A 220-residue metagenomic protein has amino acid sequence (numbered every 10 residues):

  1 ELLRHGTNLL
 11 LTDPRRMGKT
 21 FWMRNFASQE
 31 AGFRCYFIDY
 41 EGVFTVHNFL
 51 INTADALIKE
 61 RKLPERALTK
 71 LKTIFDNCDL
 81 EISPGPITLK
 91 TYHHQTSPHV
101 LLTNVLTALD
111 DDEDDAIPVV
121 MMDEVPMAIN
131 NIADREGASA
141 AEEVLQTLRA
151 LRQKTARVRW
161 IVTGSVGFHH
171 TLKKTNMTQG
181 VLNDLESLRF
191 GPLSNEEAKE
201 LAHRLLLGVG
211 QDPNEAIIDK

Functional and structural regions predicted by a protein language model:
E1-L3: Pre-Walker A adenine-sensing motif
H5-R135, V158: P-loop NTPase nucleotide-binding core
W22-F26, N48-A56, E143, T147 (+2 more regions): Alpha-helical scaffold elements adjacent to nucleotide-binding pockets in ATP/GTP-utilizing enzyme cores
Q95, G137-A141, N195: Flexible, glycine- and charge-enriched loops at secondary-structure boundaries
T103, D115-V119, G210-Q211, E215 (+1 more regions): C-terminal alpha-helical "lid" subdomain
P118, M127-A128, G137-N176: Sensor-1/coupling segment of RecA-like P-loop NTPase cores
T175-G191: A short helix-turn-beta junction within AAA+ P-loop NTPase domains corresponding to the substrate/partner-engaging
R189-I218: Conserved small helical "lid"/interfacial subdomain of P-loop NTPases
